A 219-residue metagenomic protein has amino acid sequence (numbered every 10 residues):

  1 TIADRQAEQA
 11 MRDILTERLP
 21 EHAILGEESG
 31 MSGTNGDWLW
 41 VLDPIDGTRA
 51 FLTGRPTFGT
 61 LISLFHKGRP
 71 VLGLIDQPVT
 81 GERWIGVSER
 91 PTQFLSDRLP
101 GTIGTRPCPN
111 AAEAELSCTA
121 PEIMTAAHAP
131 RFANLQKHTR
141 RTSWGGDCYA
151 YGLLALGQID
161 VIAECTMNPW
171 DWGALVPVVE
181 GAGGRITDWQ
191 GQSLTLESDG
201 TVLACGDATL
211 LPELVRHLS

Functional and structural regions predicted by a protein language model:
T1-I45: N-terminal subdomain of lithium-sensitive/metallo-dependent phosphomonoesterases centered on the IMPase/IPPase/PAP
I2, Q6, L52-R55, G145: Residues at secondary-structure transition points
D4, L15, T48, Q77 (+5 more regions): Residue-level signal for inorganic ion chemistry
R5, E28, P44-G47, P78 (+4 more regions): Generic detector of well-ordered alpha-helical packing
T34-Q93: DPxDG-like acidic metal-binding loop motif
F65-R69, V79, S88-P91, D97-R98 (+3 more regions): Short loop segments at secondary-structure junctions
G104-S219: An extended, acidic
